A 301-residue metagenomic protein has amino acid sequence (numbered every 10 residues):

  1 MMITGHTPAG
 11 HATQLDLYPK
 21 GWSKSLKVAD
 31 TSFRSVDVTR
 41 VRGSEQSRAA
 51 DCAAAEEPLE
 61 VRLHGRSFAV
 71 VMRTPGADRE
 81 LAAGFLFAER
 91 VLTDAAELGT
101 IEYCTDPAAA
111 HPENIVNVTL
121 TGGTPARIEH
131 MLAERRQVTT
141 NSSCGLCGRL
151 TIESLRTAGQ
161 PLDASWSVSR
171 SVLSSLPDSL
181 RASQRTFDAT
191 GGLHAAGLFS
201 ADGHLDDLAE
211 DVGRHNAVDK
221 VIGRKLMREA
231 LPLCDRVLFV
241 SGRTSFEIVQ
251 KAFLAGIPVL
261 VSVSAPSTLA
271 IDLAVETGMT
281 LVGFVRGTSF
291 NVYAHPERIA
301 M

Functional and structural regions predicted by a protein language model:
M1-A9: Extreme N-terminal basic, low-complexity initiation segments that serve as generic localization/processing leaders
A9-A12, D16: Acidic, Ala/Val/Gly-enriched low-complexity intrinsically disordered segments
L17-A196, S200-A201, L205-L208: Intrinsically disordered, low-complexity regions enriched in acidic/Ser/Thr/Pro/Gln residues
G76-A77, L86-A88, G213-R214, I222-M227 (+4 more regions): Short, solvent-exposed amphipathic alpha-helical segments in soluble enzyme and RNA/protein-processing domains
T151, V172, L176, G192-A195 (+5 more regions): General structural feature for long, well-ordered alpha-helical segments within catalytic domains of soluble enzymes
T186-G242: Glycine- and Gly-Pro-enriched alpha-helical subdomains that act as flexible, kink-prone "lid/hinge" or packing modules
E229-P266, A274: Extracellular/luminal Protease-associated
L269-N291, P296-I299: C-terminal binding/interaction regions
